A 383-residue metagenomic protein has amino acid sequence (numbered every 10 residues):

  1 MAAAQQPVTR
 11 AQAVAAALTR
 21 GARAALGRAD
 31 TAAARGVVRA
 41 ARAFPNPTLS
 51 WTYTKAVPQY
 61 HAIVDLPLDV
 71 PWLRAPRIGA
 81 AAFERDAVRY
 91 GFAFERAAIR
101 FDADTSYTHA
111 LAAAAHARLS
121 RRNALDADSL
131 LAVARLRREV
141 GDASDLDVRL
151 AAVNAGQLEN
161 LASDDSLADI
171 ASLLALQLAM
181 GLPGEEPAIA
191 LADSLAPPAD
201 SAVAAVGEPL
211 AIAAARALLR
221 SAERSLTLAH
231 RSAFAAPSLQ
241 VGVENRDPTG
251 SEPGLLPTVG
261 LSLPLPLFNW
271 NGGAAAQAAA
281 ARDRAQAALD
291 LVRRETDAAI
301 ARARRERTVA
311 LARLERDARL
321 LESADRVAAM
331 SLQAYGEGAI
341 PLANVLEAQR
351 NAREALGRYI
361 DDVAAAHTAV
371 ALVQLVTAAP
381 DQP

Functional and structural regions predicted by a protein language model:
M1-R20, A24-A25, G36, A43 (+2 more regions): Terminal intrinsically disordered/low-complexity segments used for targeting and assembly
Q5-R121, A127-L131, D145-V148, G156 (+3 more regions): Short flexible linkers and secondary-structure junctions
P7-A11, P47-E95, A213-S225, H230-R293 (+1 more regions): Small/polar-residue-enriched beta-strand and adjacent coil segments characteristic of outer-membrane beta-barrel
Q12-R20, A80, A143, D147-V148 (+6 more regions): Amphipathic alpha-helical coiled-coil scaffold segments and their short linker/junction regions
A13, R20, G27, P67 (+21 more regions): Amphipathic alpha-helical coiled-coil segments and their boundaries
E95-A97, Q157-G184, L321-A379: Short segments within alpha-helical structural elements
R96-E208, A213, A303-E306, A310 (+2 more regions): Periplasmic alpha-helical coiled-coil/stalk elements that build and connect Gram-negative outer-membrane
